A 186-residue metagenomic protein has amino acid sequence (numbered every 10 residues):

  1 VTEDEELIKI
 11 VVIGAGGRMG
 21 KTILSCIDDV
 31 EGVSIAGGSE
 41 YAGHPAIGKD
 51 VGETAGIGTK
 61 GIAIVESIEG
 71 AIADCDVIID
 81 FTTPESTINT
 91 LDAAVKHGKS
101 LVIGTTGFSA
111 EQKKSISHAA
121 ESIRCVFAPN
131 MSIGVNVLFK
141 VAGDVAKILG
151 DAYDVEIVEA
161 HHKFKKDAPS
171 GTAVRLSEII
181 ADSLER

Functional and structural regions predicted by a protein language model:
E5-V30, A36, T59, K147-R186: Active-site-lining helix/loop region of Rossmann-like oxidoreductase modules
D29-I57: NAD(P)-binding Rossmann-fold cofactor-contacting core
A36, V65, V102, R124-V126: Structural detector of well-ordered beta-strand residues that form the stable sheet scaffold of enzyme domains
Y41, T106-F108, N130-S132, A160-K163: Short, ordered loop/turn segments at secondary-structure junctions
K60-D74: Short acidic low-complexity segments
I78-I79: N-terminal Rossmann-like NAD(P) cofactor-binding module of classical short-chain dehydrogenase/reductase
T82-T83, T106: Short glycine-/small-residue-rich Rossmann-like dinucleotide-binding loops
I88-H97, G104-F127, N136-V145: Rossmann-fold NAD(P)-binding glycine/threonine-rich loop
